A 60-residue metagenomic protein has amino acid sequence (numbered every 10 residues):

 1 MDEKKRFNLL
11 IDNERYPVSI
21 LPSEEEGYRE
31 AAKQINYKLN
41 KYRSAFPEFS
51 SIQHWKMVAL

Functional and structural regions predicted by a protein language model:
M1-D2, R6: N-terminal intrinsically disordered, cationic/polar leader segments that include organellar targeting peptides
E25, A31-E48, Q53-V58: Compact, glycine-rich, soluble single-domain proteins
